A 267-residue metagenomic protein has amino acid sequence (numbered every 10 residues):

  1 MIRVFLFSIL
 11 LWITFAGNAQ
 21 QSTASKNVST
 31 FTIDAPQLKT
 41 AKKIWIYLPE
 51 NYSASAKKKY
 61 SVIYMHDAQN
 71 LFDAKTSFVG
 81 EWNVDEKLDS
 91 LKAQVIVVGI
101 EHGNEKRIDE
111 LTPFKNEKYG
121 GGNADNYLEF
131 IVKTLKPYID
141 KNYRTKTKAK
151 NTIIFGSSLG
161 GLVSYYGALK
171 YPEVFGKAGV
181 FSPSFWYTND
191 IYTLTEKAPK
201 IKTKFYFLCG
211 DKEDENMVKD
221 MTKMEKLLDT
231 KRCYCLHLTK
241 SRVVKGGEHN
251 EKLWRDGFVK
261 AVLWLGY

Functional and structural regions predicted by a protein language model:
M1-T23: Bacterial Sec-dependent N-terminal signal peptides
Q20-Y267: Non-catalytic cap/lid and distal C-terminal segments of serine-dependent acyl enzymes
